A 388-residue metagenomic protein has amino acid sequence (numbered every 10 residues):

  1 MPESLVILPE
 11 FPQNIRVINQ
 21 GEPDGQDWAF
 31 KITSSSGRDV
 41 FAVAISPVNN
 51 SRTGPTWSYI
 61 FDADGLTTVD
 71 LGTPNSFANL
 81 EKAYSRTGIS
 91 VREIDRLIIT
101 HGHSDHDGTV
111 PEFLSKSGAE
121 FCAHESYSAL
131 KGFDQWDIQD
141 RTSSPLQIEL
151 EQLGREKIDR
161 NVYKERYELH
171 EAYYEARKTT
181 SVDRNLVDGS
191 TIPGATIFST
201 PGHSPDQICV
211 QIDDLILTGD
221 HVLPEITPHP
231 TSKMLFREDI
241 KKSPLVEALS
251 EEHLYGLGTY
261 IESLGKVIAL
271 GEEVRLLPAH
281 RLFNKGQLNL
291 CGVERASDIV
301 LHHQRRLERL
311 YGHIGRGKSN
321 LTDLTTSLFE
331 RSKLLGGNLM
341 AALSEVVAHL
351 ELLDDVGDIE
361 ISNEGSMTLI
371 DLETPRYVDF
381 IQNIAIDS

Functional and structural regions predicted by a protein language model:
M1-R16, R305-S388: C-terminal regulatory/interaction regions
S4-E10, G54, S76-A78, S85-S190 (+2 more regions): Active-site HxH/HxHxD metal-binding segment of metal-dependent hydrolases
N14, G25, K31-S36, S58 (+6 more regions): A structural signal for the main folded, soluble domain(s) of proteins
W28-V91, V210-E225: Conserved beta-strand hairpin/beta-sheet module of binuclear metal-dependent hydrolase folds, prominently
G37-S46, R166-A172, P193-A195: Short Pro/Gly-enriched beta-strand edge/turn motifs at strand-loop
F61, D70, L80, H101 (+10 more regions): Divalent metal-coordination and catalytic microenvironments
N75, T196-S297, L301, L307: Metallo-beta-lactamase
G108, Y255, A341: Residue-level signal for the nucleotide or nucleotide-sugar donor/cofactor binding architecture
